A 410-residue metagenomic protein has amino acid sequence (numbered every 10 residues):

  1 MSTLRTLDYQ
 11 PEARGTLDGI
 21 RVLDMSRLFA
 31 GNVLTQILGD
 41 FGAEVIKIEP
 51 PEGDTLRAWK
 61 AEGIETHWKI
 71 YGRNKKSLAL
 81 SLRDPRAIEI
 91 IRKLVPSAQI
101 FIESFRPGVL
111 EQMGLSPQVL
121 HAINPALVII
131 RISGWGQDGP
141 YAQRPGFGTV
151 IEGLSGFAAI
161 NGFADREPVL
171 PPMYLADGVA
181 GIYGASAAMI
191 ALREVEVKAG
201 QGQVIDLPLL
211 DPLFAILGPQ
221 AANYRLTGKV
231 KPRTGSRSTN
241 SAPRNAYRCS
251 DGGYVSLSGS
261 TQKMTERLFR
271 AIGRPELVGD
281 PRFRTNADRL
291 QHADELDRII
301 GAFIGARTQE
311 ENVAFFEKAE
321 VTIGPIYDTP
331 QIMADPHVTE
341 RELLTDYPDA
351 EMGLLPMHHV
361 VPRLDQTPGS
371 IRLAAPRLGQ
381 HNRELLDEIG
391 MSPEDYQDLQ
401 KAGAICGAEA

Functional and structural regions predicted by a protein language model:
M1-K198, R233, R377, R383-A410: N-terminal helix-loop segment corresponding to the beta1-alpha1 unit of nucleotide/adenylate-binding folds
E52, W135-G136, L209-F214, D251-G253 (+2 more regions): Glycine-rich beta-alpha junction loops
W68, T234-T239, N245-A246, M352-L355 (+1 more regions): Short Gly/Pro-enriched turn/cap motifs at secondary-structure boundaries
V169-V179, G202-V204, R233-S238, A242-R244 (+3 more regions): A short glycine-threonine-serine/GTX helix/turn-capping micro-motif
G181-Q203, A215-T227, F269-P275: Oxidoreductase and adenylate-handling cofactor-binding alpha/beta cores
Q201-L210, F315, Q397-Q400: Beta-strand segments within the central parallel beta-sheet cores of soluble alpha/beta enzyme folds
P243-A319, I323: Aromatic-enriched alpha-helical interface/lid elements that frame and gate functional surfaces
K318-R372: A glycine-rich dinucleotide-binding beta-alpha-beta segment and adjacent secondary-structure elements that constitute
